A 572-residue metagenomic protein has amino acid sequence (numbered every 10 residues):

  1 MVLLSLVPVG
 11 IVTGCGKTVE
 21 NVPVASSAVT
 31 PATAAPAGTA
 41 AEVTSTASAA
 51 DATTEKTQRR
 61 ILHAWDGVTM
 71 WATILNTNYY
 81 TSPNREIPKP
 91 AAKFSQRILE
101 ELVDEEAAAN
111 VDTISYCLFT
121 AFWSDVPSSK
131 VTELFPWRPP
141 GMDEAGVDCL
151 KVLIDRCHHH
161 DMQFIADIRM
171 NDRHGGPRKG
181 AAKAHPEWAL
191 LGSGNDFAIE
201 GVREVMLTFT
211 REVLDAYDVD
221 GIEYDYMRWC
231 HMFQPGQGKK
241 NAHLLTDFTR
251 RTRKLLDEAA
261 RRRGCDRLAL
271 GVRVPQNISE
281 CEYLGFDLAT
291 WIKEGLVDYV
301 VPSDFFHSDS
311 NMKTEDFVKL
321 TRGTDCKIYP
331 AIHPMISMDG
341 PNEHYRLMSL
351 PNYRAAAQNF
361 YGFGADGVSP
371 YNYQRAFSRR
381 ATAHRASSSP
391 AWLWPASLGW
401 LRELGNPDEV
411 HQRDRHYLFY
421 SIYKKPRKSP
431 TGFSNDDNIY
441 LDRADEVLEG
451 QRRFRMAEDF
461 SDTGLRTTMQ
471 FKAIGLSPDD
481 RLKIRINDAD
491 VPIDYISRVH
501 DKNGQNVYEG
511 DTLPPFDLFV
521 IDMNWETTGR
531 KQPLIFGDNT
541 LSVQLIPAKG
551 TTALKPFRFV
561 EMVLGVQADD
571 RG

Functional and structural regions predicted by a protein language model:
T53-R97, D143-D155, Q163-Y217, G340 (+1 more regions): Active-site-adjacent "subsite" loops/lids of carbohydrate-active enzymes
W65-D66, W71-A72, R267-Q276, V318-L350: Active-site clefts of carbohydrate-active enzymes
Q96-S124, A216-G221, L296-V300, G362-G367: Catalytic domains of carbohydrate-active enzymes, especially glycoside hydrolases
E106, T113, Y299-D309, Y345-Y420 (+1 more regions): Substrate-binding cleft of secreted/luminal carbohydrate-active enzymes
A109-A145, Q234, Y299-D304, N311: Aromatic-lined carbohydrate-binding/catalytic grooves of carbohydrate-active enzymes
S124-P140, D172-G194, M227, M232-K240: Aromatic- and acidic-residue-enriched segments that line the glycan-binding/catalytic groove of carbohydrate-active
G201-D325, N352: Active-site neighborhood of glycoside hydrolase catalytic domains
I474-R571: Beta-strand-rich ligand-recognition modules
